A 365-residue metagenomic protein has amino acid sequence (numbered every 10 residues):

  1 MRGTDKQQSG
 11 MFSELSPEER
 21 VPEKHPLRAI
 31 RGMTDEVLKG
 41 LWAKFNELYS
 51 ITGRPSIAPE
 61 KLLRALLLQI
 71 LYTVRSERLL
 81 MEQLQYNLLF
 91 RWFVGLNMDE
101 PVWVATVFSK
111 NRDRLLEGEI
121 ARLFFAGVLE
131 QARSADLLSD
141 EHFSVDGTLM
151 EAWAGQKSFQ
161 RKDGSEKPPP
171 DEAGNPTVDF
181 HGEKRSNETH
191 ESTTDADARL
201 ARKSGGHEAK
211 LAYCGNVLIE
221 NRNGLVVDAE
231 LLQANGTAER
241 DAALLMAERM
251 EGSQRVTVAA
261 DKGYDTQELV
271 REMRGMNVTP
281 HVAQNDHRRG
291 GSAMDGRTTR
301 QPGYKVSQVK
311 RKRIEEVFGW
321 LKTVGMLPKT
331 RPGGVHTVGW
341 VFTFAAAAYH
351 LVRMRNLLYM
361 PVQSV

Functional and structural regions predicted by a protein language model:
M1-E36, P176-F180, M354-V365: Charged, often Cys/His-bearing segments associated with DNA-binding zinc-finger transcription factors
R2-D5, S9-M11, L15, I30-L137 (+1 more regions): Basic, low-complexity intrinsically disordered segments
Q8-S13, L41-F45, T106-F108, T194 (+5 more regions): Short acidic (Asp/Glu) and glycine-rich catalytic loops that position anionic groups and cofactors
P22, P26, G53-K61, Y72 (+10 more regions): Secondary-structure capping and boundary motifs in well-ordered enzyme cores
L71, Y86, F90, I219 (+7 more regions): Short, well-ordered loop/turn and helix-capping segments at boundaries between secondary-structure elements and domains
E82-Q85, V94-M276, N285, R355: Polybasic low-complexity intrinsically disordered regions
G164-P168, V178, R185, K262-H336 (+1 more regions): Helix-centered, glycine/charged polyanion-binding patches within enzymatic domains that contact phosphate-containing
T337-V365: In a subset of proteins, long, contiguous C-terminal domains/tails are tracked
